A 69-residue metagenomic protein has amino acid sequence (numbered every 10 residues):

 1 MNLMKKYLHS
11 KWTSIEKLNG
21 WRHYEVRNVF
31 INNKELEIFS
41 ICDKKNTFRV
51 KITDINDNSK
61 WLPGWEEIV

Functional and structural regions predicted by a protein language model:
N2-K17: Short coil-to-beta transition motif at edge beta-strands of beta-rich domains
H9, H23, E35: Exposed beta-strand and adjacent loop surfaces of beta-rich binding modules that mediate intermolecular recognition
I15-E25: Short coil-to-beta-strand transition motifs
R27-F48: Basic/aromatic-rich interaction segments and small domains that mediate binding to polyanionic partners
D43-V69: Intrinsically disordered, low-complexity, charged/polar segments
